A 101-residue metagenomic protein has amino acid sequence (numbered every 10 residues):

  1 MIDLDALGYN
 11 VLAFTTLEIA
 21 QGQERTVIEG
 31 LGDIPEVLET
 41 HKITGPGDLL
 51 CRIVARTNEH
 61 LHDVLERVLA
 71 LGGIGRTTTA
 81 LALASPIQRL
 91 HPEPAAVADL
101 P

Functional and structural regions predicted by a protein language model:
M1-P101: A compositional/biophysical signature of low hydrophobicity enriched in polar/charged and small residues
